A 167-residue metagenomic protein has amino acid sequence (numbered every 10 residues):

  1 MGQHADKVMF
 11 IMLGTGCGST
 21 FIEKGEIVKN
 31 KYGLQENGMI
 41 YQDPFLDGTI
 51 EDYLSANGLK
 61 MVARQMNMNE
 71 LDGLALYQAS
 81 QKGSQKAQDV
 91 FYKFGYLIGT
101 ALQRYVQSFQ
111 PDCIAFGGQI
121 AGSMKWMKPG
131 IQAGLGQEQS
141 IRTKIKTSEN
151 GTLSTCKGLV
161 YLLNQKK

Functional and structural regions predicted by a protein language model:
M1-M9, F21-I22, E26-I27, I40-K167: ATP-binding/phosphotransfer module of carbohydrate and carboxylate kinases, centering on a glycine-rich
M12-G16: A short acidic Gly-Thr/Ser loop motif
L34-N37: A short acidic/small-residue loop/turn micro-motif
